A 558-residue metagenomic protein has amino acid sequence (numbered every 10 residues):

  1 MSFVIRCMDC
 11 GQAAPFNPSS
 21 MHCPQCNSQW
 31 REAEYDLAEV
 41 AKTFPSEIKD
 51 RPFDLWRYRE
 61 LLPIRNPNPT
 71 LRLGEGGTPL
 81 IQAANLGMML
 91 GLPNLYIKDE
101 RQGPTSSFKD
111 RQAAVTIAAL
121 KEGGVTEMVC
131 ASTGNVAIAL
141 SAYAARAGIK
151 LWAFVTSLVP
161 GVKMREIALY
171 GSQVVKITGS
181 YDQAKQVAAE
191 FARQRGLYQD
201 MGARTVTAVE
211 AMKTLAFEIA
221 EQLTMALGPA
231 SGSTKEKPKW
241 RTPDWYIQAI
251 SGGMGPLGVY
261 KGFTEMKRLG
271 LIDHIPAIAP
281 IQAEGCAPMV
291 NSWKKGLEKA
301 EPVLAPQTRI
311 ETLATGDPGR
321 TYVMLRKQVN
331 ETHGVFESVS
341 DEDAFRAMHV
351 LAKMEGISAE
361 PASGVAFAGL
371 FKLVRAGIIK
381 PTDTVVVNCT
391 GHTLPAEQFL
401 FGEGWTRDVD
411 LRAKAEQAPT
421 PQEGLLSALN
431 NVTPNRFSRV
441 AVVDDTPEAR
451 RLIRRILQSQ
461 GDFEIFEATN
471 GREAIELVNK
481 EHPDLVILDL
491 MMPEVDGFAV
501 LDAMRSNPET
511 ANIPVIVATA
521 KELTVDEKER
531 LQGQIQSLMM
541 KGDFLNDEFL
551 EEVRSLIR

Functional and structural regions predicted by a protein language model:
M1-L429: PLP-dependent amino-acid enzyme catalytic core
R451-S459, E529: Charged docking surfaces used in two-component/phosphorelay signaling
D462-T469, L477: Short hydrophobic/Thr-rich beta-strand motif most characteristic of the beta2 strand and flanking loop of CheY-like
N470-E473, D496-D502, T519: Acidic catalytic/metal-coordinating carboxylates
E476, F498-A511, R530: Short amphipathic alpha-helix used as the core "switch/output" element in two-component signaling
E481-I487: Active-site beta3 strand of CheY-like receiver
M492: Receiver (REC) domain active-site loop signature in two-component systems and cognate sites in sensor histidine kinases
A499, K521-S555: Alpha4 helix (beta4-alpha4-beta5 surface) of REC/receiver domains from two-component response regulators
